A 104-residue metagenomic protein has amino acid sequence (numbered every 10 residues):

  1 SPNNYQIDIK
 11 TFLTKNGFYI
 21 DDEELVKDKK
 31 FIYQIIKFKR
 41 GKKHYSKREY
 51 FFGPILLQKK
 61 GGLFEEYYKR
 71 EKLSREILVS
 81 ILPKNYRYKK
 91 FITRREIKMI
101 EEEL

Functional and structural regions predicted by a protein language model:
S1-L104: Class I S-adenosyl-L-methionine
